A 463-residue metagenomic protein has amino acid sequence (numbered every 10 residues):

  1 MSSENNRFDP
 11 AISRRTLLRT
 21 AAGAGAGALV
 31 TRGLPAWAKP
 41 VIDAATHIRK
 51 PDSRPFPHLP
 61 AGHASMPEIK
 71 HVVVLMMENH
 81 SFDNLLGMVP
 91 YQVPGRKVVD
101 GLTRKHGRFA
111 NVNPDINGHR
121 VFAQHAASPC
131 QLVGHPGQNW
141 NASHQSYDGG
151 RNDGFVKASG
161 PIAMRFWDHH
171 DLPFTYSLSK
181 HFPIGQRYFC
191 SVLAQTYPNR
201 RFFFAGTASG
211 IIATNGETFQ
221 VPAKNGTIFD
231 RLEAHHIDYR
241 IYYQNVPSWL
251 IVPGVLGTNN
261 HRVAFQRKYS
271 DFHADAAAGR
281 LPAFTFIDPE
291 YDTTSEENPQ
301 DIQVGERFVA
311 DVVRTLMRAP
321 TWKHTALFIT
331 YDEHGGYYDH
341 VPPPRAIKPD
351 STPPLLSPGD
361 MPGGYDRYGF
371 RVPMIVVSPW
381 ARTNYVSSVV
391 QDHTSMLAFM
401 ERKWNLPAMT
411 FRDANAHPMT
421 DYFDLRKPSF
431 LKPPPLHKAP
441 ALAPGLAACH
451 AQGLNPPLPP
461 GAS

Functional and structural regions predicted by a protein language model:
S2-I12, T16-S463: N-terminal pro-sequences and low-complexity stem/linker regions of secreted or lumenal proteins
